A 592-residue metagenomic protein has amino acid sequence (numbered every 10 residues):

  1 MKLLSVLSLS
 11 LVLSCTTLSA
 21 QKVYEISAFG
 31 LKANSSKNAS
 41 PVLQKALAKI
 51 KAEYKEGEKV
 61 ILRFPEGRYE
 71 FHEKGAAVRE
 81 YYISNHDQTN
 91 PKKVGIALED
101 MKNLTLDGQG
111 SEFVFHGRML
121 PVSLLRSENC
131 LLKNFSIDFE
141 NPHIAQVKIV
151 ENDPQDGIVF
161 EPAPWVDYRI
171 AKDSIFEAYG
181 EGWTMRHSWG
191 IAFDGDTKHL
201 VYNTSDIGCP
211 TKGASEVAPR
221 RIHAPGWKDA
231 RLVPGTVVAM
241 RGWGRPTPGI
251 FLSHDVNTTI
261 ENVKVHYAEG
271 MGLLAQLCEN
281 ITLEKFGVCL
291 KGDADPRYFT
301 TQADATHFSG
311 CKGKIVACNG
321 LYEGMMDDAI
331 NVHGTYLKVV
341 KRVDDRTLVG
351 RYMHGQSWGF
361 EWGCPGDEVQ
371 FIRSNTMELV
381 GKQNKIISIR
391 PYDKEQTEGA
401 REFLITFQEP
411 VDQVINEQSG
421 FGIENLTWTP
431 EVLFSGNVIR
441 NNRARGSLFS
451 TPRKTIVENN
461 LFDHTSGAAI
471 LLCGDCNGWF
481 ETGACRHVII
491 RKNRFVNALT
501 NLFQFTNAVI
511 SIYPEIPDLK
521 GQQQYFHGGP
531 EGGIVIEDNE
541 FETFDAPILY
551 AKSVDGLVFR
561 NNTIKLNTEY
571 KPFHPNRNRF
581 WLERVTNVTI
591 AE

Functional and structural regions predicted by a protein language model:
M1-V23: Bacterial Sec-dependent N-terminal signal peptides
A20-V42: Right-handed parallel beta-helix/beta-solenoid
N34, S40-E592: Extracellular parallel beta-helix/beta-solenoid repeat domains
